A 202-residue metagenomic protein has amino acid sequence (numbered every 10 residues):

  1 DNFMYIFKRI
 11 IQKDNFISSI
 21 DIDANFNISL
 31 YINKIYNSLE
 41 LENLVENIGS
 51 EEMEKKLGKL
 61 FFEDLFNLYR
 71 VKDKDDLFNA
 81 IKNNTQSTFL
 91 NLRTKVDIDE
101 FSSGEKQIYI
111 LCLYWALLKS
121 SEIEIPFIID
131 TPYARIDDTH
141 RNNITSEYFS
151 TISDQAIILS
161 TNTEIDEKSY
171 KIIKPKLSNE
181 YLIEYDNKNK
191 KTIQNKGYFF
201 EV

Functional and structural regions predicted by a protein language model:
D1-I11, N15-F16, M53, L57: Charged, surface-exposed helical/loop "interaction arms" that form contiguous linear patches used for dimerization
F7, Y36, L41-N43, K174 (+1 more regions): Nucleotide-state sensing region of NTPase/ATPase domains
I11-I35, I128-P132: Long, charged, glycine-rich C-terminal linkers/tails
Q12, F101-S103, L117-S121, Y148-I152 (+1 more regions): Conserved catalytic network of the ASCE P-loop NTPase/AAA+ motor domain
G49, K55-D64, N84, S103-P126: GG-anchored amphipathic helix commonly corresponding to the ABC/SMC/Rad50 NBD signature/C-loop
E63-Y109: Intrinsically disordered, low-complexity acidic Ser/Thr-rich regulatory segments
D130-R141: ABC-family nucleotide-binding domains
T139-V202: C-terminal lobe/lid and adjacent interdomain/linker elements of RecA-like ASCE P-loop ATPase modules
